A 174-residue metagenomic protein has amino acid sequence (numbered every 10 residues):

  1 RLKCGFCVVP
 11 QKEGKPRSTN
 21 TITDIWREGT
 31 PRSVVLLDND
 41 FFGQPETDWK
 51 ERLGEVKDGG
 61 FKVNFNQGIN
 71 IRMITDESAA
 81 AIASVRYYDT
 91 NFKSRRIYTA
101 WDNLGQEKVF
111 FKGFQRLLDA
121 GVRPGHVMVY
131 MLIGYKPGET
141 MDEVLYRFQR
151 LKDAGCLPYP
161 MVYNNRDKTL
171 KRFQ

Functional and structural regions predicted by a protein language model:
R1-C7: Short cysteine clusters
G5, E46, E107-V109, E139 (+1 more regions): Short acidic, gly/pro-rich beta-turn/loop elements at beta-sheet edges and active-site/ligand-binding grooves
V8-G113, L117, P124-G134, L157-M161: Core AdoMet radical
R116-V122, L170-Q174: Short secondary-structure transition/capping segments
L132-Q174: Auxiliary Fe-S-binding modules of radical SAM enzymes
